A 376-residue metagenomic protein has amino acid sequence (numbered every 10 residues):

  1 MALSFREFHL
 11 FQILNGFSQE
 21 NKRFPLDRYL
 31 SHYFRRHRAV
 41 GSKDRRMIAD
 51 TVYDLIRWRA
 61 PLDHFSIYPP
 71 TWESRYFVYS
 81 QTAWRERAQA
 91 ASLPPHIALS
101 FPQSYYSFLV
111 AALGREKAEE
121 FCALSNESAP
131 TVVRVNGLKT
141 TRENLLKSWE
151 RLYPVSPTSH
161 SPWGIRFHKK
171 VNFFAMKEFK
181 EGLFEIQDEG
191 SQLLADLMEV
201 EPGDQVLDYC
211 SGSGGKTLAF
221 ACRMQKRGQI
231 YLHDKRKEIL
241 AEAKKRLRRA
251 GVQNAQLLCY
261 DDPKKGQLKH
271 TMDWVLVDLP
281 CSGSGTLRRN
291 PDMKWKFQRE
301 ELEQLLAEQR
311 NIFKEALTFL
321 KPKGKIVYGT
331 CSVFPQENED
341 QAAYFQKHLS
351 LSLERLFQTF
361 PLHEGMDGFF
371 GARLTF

Functional and structural regions predicted by a protein language model:
M1-F376: S-adenosylmethionine
